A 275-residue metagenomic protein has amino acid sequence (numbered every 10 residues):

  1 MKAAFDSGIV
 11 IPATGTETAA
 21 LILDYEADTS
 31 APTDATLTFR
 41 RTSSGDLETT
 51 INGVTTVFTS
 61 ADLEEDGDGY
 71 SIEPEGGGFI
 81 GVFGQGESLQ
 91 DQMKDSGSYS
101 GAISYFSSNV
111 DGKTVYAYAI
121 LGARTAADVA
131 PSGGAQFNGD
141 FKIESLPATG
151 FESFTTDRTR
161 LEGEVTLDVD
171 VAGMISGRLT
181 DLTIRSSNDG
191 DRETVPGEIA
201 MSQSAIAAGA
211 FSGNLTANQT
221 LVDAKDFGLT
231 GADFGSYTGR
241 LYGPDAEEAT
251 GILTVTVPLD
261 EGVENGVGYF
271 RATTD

Functional and structural regions predicted by a protein language model:
M1-D275: Mature soluble binding/inhibitory domains
